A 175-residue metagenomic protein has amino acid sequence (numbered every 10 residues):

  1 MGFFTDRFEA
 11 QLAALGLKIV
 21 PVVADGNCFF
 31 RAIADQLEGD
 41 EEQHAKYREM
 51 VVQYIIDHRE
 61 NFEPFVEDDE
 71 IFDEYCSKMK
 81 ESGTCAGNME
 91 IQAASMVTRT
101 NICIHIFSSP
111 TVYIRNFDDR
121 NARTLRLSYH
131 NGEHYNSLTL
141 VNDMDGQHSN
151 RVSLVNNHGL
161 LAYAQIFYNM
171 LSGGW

Functional and structural regions predicted by a protein language model:
M1-L15, V20-N116: Papain-like cysteine protease catalytic cores
S82-W175: Deubiquitinase catalytic domains
